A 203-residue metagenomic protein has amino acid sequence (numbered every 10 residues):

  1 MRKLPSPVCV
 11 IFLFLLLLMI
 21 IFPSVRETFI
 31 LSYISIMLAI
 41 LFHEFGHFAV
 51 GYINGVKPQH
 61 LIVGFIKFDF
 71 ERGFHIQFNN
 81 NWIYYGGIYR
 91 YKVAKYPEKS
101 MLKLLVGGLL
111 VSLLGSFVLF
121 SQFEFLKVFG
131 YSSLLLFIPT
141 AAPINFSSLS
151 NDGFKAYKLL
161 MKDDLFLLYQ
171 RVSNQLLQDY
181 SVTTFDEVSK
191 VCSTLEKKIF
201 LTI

Functional and structural regions predicted by a protein language model:
M1-T28: Topogenic membrane-insertion module of multi-pass membrane proteins
I20, P58, F70, F123-E124: A short hydrophobic/aromatic micro-motif that marks alpha-helical segments and, especially, helix-coil
V25-F42, L126-I138: Membrane-embedded alpha-helical segments that form the functional core of polytopic membrane enzymes, especially those
L31-V93: Small-residue-rich helix-interface/hinge motifs
I88-D179: Hydrophobic transmembrane alpha-helical segments that form the core helix bundle of multi-pass membrane enzymes
L177-S193: Helix-turn-helix repeat elements of alpha-solenoid scaffolds
K190-I203: Extended amphipathic alpha-helical coiled-coil/heptad-repeat regions
